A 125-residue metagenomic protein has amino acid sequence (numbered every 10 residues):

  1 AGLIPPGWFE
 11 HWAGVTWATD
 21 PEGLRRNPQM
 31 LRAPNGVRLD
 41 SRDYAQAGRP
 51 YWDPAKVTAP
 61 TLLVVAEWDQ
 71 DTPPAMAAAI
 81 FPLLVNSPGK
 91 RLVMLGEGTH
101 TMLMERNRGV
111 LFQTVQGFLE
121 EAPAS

Functional and structural regions predicted by a protein language model:
A1-L62: Alpha/beta-hydrolase
W52, T72, R106: Residue-level signal for the nucleotide or nucleotide-sugar donor/cofactor binding architecture
T58-V65, D69, I80, K90-V93: Catalytic His-Asp charge-relay segment
Q70-M76: Conserved alpha/beta-hydrolase "acid-adjacent" motif
A77-I80, N107-G109: Short, glycine/charged-enriched secondary-structure capping and boundary segments
L84-S87: Short helix-capping segments at alpha-helix termini
L92, G98-F112: Catalytic histidine-centered segment of alpha/beta-hydrolase-like enzymes
T114-S125: C-terminal alpha-helix
